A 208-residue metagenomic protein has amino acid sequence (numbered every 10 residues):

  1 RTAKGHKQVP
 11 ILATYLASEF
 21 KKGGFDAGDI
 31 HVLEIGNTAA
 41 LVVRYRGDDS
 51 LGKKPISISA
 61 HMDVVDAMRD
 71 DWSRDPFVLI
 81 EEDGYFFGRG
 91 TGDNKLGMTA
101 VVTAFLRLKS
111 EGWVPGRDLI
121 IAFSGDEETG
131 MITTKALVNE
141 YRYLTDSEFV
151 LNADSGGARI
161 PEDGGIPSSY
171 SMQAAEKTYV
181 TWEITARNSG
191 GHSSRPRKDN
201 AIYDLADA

Functional and structural regions predicted by a protein language model:
R1-K7, F86-T91, Y170, G191-P196: Second-shell loop/turn segments in exported
T2-R69: N-terminal helical capping/dimerization or prosegment-like subdomains of hydrolases acting on amide or phosphate bonds
G5-A13, T91-N94, M98, K198 (+1 more regions): Solvent-exposed, acidic/flexible segments
V9, K54, A67-D71, I132-K135 (+1 more regions): Short, solvent-exposed loop/turn and secondary-structure capping segments
L51-F123: Active-site metal-coordination/substrate-binding segment of hydrolases, especially metallo-dependent peptidases
M62-V64, A122-M131, A153-A158, G190: Acidic, glycine-rich active-site loops and adjacent beta-strand->loop/helix elements that engage anionic groups
V102-Y143, S147, I160: Serine-hydrolase-like catalytic core of hydrolytic proteins
K135, R142-A208: Midchain, well-structured core segments that form catalytic/ion-binding scaffolds
